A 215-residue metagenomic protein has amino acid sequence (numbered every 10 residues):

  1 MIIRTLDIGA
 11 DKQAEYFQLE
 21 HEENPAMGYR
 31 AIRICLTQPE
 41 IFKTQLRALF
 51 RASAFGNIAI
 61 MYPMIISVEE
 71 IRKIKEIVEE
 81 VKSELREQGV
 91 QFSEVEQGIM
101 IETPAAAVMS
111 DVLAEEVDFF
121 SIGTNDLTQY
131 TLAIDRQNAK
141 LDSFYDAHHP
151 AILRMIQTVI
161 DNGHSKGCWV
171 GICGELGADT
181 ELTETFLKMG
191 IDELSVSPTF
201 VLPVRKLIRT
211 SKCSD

Functional and structural regions predicted by a protein language model:
M1-D215: Conserved alpha/beta-domain cores
